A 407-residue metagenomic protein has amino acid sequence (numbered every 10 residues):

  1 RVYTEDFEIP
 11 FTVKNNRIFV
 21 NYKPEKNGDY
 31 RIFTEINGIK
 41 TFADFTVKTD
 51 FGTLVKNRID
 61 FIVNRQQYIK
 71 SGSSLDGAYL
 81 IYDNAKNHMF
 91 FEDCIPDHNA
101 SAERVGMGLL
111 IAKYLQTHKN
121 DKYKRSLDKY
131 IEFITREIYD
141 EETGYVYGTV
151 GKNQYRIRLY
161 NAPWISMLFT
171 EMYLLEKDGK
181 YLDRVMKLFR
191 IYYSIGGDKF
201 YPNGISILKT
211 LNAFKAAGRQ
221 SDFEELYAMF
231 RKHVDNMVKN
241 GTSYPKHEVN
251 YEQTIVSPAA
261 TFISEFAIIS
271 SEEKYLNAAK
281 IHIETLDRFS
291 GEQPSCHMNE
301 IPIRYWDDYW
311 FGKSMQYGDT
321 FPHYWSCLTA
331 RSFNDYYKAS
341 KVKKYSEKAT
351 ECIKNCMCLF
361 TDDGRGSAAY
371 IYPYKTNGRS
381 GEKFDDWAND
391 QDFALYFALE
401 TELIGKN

Functional and structural regions predicted by a protein language model:
R1-N57: Extended acidic/polar, glycine-enriched regions that form or flank non-catalytic beta-rich accessory modules
T12, N21-K23, D44-T46, P163 (+8 more regions): Internal alpha-helical scaffold/solenoid segments in large eukaryotic proteins
D29, G38-T135: An acidic-aromatic substrate-binding cleft motif
I36, R104-D121, P163-D178, S194 (+5 more regions): Well-ordered alpha-helical scaffold segments within catalytic/enzyme domains
R58, I62, K119-E137, E176-I195 (+3 more regions): Extended, well-ordered alpha-helical scaffold segments
L75-D97, T143-P163, I205-Q220, S243-E265 (+2 more regions): Carbohydrate-binding/catalytic loop surfaces
G108, F133-G144, G151-R156, N161 (+6 more regions): Large, well-folded core regions of big proteins
K232, N236, F262-N407: Terminal, non-catalytic domain-edge segments
